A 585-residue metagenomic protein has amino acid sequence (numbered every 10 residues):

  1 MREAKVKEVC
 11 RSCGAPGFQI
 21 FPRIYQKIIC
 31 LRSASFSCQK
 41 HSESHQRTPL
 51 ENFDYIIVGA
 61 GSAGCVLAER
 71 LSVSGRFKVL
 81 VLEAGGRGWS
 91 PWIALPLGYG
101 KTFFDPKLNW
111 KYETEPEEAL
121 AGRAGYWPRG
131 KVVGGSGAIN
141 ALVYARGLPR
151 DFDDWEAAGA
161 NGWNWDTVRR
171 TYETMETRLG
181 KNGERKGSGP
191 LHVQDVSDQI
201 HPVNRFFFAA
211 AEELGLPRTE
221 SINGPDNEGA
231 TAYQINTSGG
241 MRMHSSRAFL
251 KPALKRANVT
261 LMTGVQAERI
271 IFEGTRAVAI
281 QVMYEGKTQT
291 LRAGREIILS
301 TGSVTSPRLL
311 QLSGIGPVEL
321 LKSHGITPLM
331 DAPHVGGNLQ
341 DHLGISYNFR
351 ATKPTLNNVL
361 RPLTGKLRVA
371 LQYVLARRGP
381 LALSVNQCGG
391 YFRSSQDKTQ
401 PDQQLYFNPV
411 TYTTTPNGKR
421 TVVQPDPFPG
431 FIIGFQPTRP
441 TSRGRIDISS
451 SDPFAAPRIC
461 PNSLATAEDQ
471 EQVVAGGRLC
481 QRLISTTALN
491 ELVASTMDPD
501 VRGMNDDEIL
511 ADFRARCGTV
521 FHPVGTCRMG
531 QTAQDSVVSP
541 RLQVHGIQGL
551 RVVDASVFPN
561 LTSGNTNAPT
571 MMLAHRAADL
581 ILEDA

Functional and structural regions predicted by a protein language model:
C10-C13, C30, C38: Cysteine-centered motifs
R32, F36-F53, R169, M175-D226 (+4 more regions): FAD-dependent oxidoreductase catalytic-site/capping-region signature
C38-H41, H45-E173, A332, H342-A351: N-terminal glycine-rich phosphate/pyrophosphate-binding loop and immediately adjacent elements
I57, G61-V66, D198-Q199, S303-V304 (+2 more regions): Residue-level detector of alpha-helix initiation sites
C65-Y99, N164-T167, T305-D331, Q470-V473 (+2 more regions): Classical protein tyrosine phosphatase
S74, K78, G86-G88, I270 (+2 more regions): Glycine-rich loop(s) and the adjacent beta-strand/alpha-helix scaffold that form part
E156-A277, M283, S346-L367: Conserved redox-cofactor binding core of oxidoreductases
